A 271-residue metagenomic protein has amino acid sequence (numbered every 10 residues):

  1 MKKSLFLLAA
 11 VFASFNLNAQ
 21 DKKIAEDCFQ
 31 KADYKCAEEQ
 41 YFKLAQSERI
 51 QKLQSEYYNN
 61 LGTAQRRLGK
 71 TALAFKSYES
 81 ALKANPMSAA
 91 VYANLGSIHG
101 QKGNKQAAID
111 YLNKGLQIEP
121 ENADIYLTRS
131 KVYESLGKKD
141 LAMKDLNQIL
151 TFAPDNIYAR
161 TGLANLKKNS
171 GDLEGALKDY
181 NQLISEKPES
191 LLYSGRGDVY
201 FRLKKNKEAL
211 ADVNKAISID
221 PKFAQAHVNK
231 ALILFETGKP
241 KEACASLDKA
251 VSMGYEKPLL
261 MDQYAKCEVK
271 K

Functional and structural regions predicted by a protein language model:
I24, L232, E236-K271: Terminal, low-structured helical/coil segments at or just beyond the last alpha-helical repeat
Q30-K31, R67, Q101-K102, S135-L136 (+4 more regions): Register position in tetratricopeptide repeats
S47-I50, A84, I118, F152 (+3 more regions): Structural marker of alpha-solenoid helical repeat scaffolds
Q54, S88, N122, N156 (+3 more regions): Residue-level recognition of tetratricopeptide repeat
Y57-N60, N94, T128, G162 (+3 more regions): Canonical tetratricopeptide repeat
